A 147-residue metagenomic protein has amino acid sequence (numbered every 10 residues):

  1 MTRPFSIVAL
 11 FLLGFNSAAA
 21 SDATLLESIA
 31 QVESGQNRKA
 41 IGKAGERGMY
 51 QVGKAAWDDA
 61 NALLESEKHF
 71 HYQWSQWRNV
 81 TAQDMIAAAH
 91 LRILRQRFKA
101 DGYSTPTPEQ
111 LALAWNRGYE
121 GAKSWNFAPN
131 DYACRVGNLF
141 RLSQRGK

Functional and structural regions predicted by a protein language model:
T2-L10: Sec-dependent signal peptide recognition, specifically the positively charged N-region followed immediately by
A9-A18: Hydrophobic h-region of N-terminal signal peptides that target proteins for export in Gram-negative bacteria
S17-K43, Q51-K147: Non-catalytic cell-wall polysaccharide-engagement segments
